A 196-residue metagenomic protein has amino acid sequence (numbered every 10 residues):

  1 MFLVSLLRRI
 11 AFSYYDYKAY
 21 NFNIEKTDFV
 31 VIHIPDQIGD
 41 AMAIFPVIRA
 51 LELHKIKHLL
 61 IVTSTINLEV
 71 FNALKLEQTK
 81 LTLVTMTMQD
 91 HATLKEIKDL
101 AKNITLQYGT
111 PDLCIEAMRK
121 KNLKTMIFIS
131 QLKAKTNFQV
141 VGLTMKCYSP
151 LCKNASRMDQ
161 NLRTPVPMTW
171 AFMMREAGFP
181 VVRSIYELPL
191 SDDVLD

Functional and structural regions predicted by a protein language model:
M1-D196: Catalytic machinery of carbohydrate-active enzymes, primarily nucleotide-sugar-dependent glycosyltransferases
